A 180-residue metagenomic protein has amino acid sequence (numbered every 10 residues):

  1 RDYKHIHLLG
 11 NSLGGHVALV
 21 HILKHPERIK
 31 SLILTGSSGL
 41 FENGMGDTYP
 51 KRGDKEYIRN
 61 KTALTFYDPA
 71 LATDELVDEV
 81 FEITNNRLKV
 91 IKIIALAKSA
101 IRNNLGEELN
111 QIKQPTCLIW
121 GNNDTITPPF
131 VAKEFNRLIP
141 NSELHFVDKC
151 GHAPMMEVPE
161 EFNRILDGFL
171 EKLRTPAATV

Functional and structural regions predicted by a protein language model:
Y3-F41: Conserved hydrolase catalytic core segment
L19-L23, K133, N163: Short, hydrophobic alpha-helix immediately C-terminal to the catalytic nucleophile
G36, K61, V80, I93 (+2 more regions): Generic structural signal for small/hydrophobic residues in well-ordered secondary structure, especially within
N43-M45, P129-F130: Conserved catalytic-core motifs of eukaryotic protein kinase domains, centered on the activation segment
R52-Q114: Conserved alpha/beta-hydrolase catalytic His-Asp/Glu region
K92, K98-R137, F146: Conserved serine/cysteine hydrolase catalytic core
S142-V180: Catalytic active-site module of serine/aspartate enzymes centered on a nucleophile-bearing elbow/loop
